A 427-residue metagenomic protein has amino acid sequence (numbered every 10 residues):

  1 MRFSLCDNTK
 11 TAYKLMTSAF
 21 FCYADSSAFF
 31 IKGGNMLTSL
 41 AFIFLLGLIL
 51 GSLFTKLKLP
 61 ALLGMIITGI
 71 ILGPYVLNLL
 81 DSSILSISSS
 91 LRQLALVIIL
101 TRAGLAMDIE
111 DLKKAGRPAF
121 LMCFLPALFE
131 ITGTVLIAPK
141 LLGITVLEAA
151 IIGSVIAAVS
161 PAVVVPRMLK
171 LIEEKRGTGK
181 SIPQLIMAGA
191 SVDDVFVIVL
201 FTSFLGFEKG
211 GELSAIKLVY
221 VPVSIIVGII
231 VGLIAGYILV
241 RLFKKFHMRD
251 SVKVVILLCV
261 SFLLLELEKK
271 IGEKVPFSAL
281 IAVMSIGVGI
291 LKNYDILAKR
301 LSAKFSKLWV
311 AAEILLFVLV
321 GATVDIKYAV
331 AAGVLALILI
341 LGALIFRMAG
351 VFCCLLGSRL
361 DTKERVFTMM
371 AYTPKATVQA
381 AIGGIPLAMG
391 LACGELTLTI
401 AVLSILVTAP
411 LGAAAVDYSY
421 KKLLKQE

Functional and structural regions predicted by a protein language model:
N8, A12-L15, C22-D25, F29-E427: Transmembrane helical cores of multi-pass secondary ion antiporters/exchangers
